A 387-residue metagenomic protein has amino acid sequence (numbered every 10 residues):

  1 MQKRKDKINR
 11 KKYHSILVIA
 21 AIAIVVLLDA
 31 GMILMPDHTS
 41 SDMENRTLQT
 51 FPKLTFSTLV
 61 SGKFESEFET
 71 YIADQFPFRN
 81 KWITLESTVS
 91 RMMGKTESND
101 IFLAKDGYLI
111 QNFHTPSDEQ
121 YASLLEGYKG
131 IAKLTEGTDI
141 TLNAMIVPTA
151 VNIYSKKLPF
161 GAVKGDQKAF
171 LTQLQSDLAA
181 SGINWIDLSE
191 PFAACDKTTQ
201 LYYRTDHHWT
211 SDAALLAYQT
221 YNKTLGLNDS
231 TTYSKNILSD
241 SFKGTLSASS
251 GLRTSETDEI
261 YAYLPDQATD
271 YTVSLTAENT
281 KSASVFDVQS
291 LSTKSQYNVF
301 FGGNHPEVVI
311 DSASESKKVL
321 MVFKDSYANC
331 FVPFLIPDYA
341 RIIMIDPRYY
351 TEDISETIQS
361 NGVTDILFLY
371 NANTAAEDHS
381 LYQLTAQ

Functional and structural regions predicted by a protein language model:
M1-Q387: Extracellular glycan-modifying ectodomains
